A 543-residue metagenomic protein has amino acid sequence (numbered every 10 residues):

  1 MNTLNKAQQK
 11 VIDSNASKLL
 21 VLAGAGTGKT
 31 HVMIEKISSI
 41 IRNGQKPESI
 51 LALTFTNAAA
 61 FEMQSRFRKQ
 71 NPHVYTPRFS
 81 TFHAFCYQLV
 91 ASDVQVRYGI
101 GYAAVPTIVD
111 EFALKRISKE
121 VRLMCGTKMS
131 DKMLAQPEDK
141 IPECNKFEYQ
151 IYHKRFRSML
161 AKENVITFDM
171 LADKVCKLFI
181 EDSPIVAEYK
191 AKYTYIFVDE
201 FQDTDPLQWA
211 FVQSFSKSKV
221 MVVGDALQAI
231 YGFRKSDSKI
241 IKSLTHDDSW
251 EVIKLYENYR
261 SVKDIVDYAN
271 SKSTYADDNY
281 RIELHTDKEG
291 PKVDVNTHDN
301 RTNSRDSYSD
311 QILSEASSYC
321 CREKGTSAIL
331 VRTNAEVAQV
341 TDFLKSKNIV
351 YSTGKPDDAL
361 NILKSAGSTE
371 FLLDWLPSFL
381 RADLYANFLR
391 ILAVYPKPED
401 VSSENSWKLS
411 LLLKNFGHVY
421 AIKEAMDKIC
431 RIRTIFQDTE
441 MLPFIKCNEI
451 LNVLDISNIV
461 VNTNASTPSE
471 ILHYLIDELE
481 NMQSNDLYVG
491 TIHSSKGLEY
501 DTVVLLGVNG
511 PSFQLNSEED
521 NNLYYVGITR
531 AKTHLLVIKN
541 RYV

Functional and structural regions predicted by a protein language model:
M1-L22, T27, H31-V32, S49-L51 (+4 more regions): Accessory N-terminal region flanking or inserted into the helicase ATPase core in nucleic-acid motor proteins
M1-R97, A187, D267-N270, S495 (+1 more regions): P-loop NTPase Walker
S80-Q88, F197-E200, V223, A465-R530 (+1 more regions): Conserved helicase core region in the C-terminal RecA-like lobe
F85, C321-I445: ATPase/helicase motor core of nucleic-acid motors
G99-I166, V401-L454: Coupling/switch/interface segments within P-loop NTPase motor domains and analogous charged loops in nucleic-acid
I100-V109, K128-A135, Y256-D299, S317-K324 (+2 more regions): Coupling/hinge elements of helicase-like and P-loop NTPase modules
D203-T204, Q228-G232, E336, S494: Residues immediately C-terminal
P206-V295: Conserved RecA-like helicase ATPase core segment that couples NTP binding/hydrolysis to strand translocation
